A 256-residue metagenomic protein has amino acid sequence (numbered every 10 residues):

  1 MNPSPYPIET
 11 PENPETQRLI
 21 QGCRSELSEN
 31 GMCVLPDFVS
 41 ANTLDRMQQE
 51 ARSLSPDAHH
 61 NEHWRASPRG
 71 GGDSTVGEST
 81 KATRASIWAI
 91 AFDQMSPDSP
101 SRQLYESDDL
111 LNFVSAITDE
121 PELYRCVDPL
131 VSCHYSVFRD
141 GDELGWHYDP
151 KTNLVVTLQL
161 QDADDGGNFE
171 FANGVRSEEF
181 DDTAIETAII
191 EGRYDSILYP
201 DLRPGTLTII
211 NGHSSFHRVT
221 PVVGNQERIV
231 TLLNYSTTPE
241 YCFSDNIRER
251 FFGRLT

Functional and structural regions predicted by a protein language model:
M1-G22, F169-T256: Conserved double-stranded beta-helix
N2-R18, G22-R24, S28, D37-N112: Non-heme Fe(II)-dependent double-stranded beta-helix
P36, V155-T157, L232: Beta-strand secondary-structure signal
L54-D57, A163, T238: Phosphate/oxyanion-binding loops and surfaces in catalytic or ligand/nucleic-acid-binding neighborhoods
H63-P68, K151, V156-L158, C242-R248: Short, basic, helix/turn surface patches
P97-R102, L111-L207, Y241: Catalytic core of non-heme Fe(II) oxygenases with the double-stranded beta-helix
